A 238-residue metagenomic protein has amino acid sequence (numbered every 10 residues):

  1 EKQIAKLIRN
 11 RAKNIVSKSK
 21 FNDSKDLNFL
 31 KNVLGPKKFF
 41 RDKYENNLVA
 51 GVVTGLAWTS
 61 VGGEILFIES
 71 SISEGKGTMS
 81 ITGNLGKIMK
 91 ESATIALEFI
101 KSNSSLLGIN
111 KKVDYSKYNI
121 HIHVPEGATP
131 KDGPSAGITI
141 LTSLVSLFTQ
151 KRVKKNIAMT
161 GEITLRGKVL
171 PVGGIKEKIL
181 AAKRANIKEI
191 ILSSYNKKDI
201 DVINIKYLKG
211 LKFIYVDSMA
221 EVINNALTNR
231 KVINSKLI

Functional and structural regions predicted by a protein language model:
E1-I8, G62, I68: The conserved phosphate-sensing helix
I4-R11, L30, L34: Short amphipathic alpha-helical coiled-coil/interface segments
K13-S17: Glycine-rich phosphate/diphosphate-binding loops and the adjacent beta-loop-alpha structural elements that coordinate
S19-L30, P36-A57, V61-I238: Peripheral, non-AAA+ core regions of ATP-driven protein-machinery
